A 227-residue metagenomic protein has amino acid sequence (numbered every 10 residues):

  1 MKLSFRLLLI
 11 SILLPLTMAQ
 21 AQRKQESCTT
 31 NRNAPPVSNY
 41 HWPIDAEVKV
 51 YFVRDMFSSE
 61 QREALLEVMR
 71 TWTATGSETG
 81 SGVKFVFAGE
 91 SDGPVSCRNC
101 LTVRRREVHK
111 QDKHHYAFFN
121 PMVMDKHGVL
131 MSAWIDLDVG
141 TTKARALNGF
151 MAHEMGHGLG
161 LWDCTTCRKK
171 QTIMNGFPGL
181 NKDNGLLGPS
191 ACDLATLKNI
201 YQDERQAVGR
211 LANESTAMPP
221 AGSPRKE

Functional and structural regions predicted by a protein language model:
M1-L8: Bacterial N-terminal signal peptides that target proteins for export
L8-P15: Bacterial N-terminal signal peptides
M18-Q61, M69, T73-A74, N120-K126 (+1 more regions): Disordered inhibitory propeptide/activation segment of secreted metzincin zinc metalloprotease zymogens, centered on
F57-E63, Q111-H115, K182-L187, A207: Short, solvent-exposed loop/turn elements at domain surfaces
Q61-T166: Metzincin-family zinc-dependent endopeptidase catalytic domain
K126, M131-A146, W162-E227: Metalloprotease/metallohydrolase-associated module, dominated by Zn2+-dependent proteases
